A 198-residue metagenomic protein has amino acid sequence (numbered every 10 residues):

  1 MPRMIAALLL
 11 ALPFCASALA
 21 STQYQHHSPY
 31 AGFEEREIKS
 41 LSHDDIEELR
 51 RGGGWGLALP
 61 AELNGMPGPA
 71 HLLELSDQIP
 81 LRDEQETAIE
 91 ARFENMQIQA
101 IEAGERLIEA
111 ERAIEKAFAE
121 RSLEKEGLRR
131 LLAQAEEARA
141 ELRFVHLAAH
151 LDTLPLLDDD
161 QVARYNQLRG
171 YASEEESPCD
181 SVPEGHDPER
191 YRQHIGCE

Functional and structural regions predicted by a protein language model:
M1-M4: Positively charged n-region of N-terminal signal peptides that target proteins for export
A6-S17: Bacterial N-terminal signal peptides
S21-E198: Charge-rich (acidic/polar
